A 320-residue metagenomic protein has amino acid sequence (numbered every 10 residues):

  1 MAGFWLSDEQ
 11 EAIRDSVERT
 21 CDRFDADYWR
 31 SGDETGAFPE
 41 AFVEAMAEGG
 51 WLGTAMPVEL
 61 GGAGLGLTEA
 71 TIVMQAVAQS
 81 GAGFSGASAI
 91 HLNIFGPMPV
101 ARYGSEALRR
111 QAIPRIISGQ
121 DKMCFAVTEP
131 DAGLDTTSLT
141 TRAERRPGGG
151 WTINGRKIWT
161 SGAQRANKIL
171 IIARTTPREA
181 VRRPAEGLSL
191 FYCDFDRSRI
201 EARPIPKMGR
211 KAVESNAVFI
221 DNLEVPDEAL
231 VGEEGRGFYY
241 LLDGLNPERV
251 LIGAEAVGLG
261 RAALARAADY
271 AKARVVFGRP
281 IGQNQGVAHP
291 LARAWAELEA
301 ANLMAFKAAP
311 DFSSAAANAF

Functional and structural regions predicted by a protein language model:
M1-G81, I90, Y103-L108, R115 (+5 more regions): Alpha-helical interface subdomain recognition
G50, V73-A78, A173-T175, C193-S198 (+1 more regions): Short Ser/Thr-interspersed hydrophobic loop/turn segments at strand-loop and sheet-helix junctions that line or gate
G119-V127, I172: A short, Trp-centered hydrophobic/proline-enriched beta-strand micro-motif
A132-G133, I158-A163, P247-L251: Glycine-rich phosphate/pyrophosphate-binding beta-alpha loops
D135-N154: Cytochrome P450 C-terminal beta-domain/meander region
S138-T140, D196-P226: Flexible, small-/acidic-enriched active-site or ligand-binding loops
G150-R203: A short core secondary-structure module
N222-Y240: Long, acidic (Asp/Glu-rich), low-complexity accessory segments flanking structured domains
